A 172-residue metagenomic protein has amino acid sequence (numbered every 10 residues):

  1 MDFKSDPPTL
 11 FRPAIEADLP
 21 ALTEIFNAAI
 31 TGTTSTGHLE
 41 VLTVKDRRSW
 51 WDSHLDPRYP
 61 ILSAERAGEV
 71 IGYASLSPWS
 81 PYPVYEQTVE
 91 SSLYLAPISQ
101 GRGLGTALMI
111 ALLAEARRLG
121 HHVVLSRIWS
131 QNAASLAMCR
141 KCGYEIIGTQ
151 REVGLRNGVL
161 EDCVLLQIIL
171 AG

Functional and structural regions predicted by a protein language model:
F3, Q87-V89, C142, E152-G172: C-terminal "cap" of GNAT-fold acetyltransferases
T9, E69-Y73, E161: Glycine-rich phosphate/pyrophosphate-binding loop shared by adenosine-nucleotide-utilizing enzymes
L10-L22: A short beta-loop-alpha structural element at the N-terminal edge of CoA-dependent acyl/N-acetyltransferase catalytic
T23-W50: Conserved GNAT-fold acetyl-CoA-binding loop/helix
E40-I98, M109-I110, I169-A171: Acetyl-CoA-dependent GNAT
S75-P78, P83, L125-I128, E145-D162: Conserved catalytic-core motifs of GNAT/GCN5-like acyltransferases
G101-R118, A133-K141: Conserved acetyl-CoA-binding loop-helix of GNAT-fold acetyltransferases
A116-I128: Conserved GNAT acetyl-CoA-binding A-motif
